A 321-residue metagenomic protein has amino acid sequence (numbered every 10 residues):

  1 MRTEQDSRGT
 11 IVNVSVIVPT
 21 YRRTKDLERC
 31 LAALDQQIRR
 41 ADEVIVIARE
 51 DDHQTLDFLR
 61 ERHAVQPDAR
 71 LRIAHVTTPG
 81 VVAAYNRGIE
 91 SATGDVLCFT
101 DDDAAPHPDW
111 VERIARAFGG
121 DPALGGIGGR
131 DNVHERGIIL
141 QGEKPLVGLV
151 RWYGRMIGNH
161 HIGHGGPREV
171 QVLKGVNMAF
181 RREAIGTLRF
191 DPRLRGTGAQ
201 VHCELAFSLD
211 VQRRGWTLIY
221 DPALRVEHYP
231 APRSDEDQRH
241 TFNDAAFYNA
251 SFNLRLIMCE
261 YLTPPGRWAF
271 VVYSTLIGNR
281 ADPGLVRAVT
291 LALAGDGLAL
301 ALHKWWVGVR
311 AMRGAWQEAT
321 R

Functional and structural regions predicted by a protein language model:
M1-Q36: N-proximal low-complexity "stem/linker" segments adjacent to membrane-targeting elements
A32-H75: Acidic donor-binding segment of Leloir-type glycosyltransferases
V76-A92: Glycine-rich, basic loop-to-helix element that forms the pyrophosphate-binding segment of sugar-nucleotide handling
L97: Short aromatic/hydrophobic "clamp" motif used to bind/position activated sugar donors
D109-P145: Conserved donor NDP-sugar-binding/catalytic core segment of glycosyltransferases
V147-V170: Short, flexible, basic/aromatic active-site loop/helix in glycosyltransferases
L173-V176, G196-L209: Acidic donor-binding loop at a coil-to-helix junction in glycosyltransferase catalytic cores that engages
A245-N249, T263-R321: Non-catalytic, C-terminal membrane-associated alpha-helical segments of glycosyltransferases
